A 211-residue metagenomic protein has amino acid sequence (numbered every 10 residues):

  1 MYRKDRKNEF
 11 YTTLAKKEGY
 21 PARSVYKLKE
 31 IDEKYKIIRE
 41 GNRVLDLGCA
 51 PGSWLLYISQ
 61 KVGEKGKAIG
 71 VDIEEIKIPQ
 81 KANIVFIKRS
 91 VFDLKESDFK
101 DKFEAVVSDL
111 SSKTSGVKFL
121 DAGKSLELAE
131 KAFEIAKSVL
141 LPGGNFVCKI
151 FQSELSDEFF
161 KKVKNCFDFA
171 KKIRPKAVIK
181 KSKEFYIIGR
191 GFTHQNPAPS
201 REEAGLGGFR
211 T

Functional and structural regions predicted by a protein language model:
M1-E40: Class I SAM-dependent methyltransferase Rossmann-like catalytic core, especially the SAM/SAH-binding loop
E40-A50: Conserved class I S-adenosyl-L-methionine
N42, G66, G144: Glycine-centered, small-residue-biased loops immediately flanking beta-strands in adenine/cofactor-binding cores
P51-G63: Conserved SAM-binding loop of SAM-dependent methyltransferases across substrates and taxa, primarily the Class I
G66, N83-V85, A170: Short, conserved active-site loop motifs that form the nucleotide-linked donor/cofactor pocket
V71-K113: S-adenosyl-L-methionine
K88-R89, D101-G143, V147, E154: Mobile active-site "lid"/loop adjacent to the S-adenosyl-L-methionine
Q152-N196, F209: Class I S-adenosyl-L-methionine
